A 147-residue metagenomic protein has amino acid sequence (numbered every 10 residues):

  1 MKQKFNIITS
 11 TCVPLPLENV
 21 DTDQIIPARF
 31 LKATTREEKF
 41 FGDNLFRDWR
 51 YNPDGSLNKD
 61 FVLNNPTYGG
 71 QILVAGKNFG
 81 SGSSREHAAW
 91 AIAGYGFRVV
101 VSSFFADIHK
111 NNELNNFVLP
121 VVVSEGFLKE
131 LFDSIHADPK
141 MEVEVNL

Functional and structural regions predicted by a protein language model:
M1-K39: N-terminal, positively charged, Ser/Thr/Ala/Gly-biased leader segments that form transit/presequence-like amphipathic
F5-I7, N64-Y68, A93-G94, S134-A137 (+1 more regions): Solvent-exposed alpha-helices and their adjacent loops that cap or buttress functional pockets in soluble metabolic
T11-V13, D23, N44, G70-L73 (+3 more regions): Structural motif
L31-G69: Aromatic- and Gly/Pro-rich amphipathic surface segment
P66-F97: Glycine/serine-rich anion-binding loops at beta->alpha junctions that coordinate negatively charged ligand groups
R98-N112: Anionic-ligand anchoring segments at beta-strand to alpha-helix junctions in alpha/beta enzyme folds, i.e., glycine
F117-L147: Acidic, glycine-rich flexible loop/linker segments
